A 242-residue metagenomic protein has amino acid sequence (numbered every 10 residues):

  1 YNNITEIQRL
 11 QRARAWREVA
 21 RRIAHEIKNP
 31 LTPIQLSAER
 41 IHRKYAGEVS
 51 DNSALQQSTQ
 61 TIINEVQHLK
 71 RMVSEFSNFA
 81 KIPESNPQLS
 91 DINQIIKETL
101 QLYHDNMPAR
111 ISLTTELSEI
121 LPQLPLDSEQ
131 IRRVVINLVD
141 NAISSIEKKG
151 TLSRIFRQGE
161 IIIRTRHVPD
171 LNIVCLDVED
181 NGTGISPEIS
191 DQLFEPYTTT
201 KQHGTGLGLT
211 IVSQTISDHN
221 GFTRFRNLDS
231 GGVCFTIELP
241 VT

Functional and structural regions predicted by a protein language model:
I4-E26: Conserved HAMP-HisKA connector
L31-Q67, P87: Histidine phosphotransfer helical core of two-component systems
N86-L100: A conserved beta-strand-to-alpha-helix junction within the catalytic ATP-binding
I92, G184-Q192: Short helix N-cap motif at coil->helix boundaries in the Bergerat
R110-P122: Conserved catalytic submotifs in the C-terminal HATPase_c
I143-N172: ATP-lid-like helix-loop hinge signature
I216-S217: Detector for a conserved hydrophobic position within an alpha-helical segment of the HATPase_c
N220-R226: Glycine-rich ATP-binding loops of the HATPase_c
